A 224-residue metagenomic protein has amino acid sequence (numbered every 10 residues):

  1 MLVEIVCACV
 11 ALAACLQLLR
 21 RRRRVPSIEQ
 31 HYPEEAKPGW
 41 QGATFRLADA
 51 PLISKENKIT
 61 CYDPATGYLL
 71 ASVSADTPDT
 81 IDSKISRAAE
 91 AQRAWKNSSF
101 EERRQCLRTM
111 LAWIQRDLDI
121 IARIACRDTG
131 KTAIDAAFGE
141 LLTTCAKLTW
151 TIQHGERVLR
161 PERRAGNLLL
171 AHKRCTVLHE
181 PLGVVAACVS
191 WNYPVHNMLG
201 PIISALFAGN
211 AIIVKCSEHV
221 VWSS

Functional and structural regions predicted by a protein language model:
L2-K173: N-terminal Rossmann-like NAD(P)+-binding subdomain of aldehyde/semialdehyde dehydrogenases
R160, R164-S224: Rossmann-like NAD(P) dinucleotide-binding subdomain of oxidoreductase/dehydrogenase enzymes
